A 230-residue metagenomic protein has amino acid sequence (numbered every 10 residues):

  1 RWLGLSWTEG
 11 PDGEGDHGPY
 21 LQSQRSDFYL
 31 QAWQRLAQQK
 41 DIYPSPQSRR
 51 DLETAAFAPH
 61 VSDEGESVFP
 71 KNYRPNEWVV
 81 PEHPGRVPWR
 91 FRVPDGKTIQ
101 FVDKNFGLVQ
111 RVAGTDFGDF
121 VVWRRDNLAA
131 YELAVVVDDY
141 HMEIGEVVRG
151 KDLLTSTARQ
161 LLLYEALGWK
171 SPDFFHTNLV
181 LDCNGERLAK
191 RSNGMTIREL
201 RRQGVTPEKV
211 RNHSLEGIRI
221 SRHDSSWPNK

Functional and structural regions predicted by a protein language model:
R1-E53, F174-H176, H213-E216: Conserved alpha/beta enzyme-core scaffolds, especially Rossmann-like or related mixed alpha/beta domains that build
W2-L3, T8, E82, P94-K97 (+1 more regions): Non-catalytic terminal extensions that flank enzyme cores
L21-Q22, A56-A58, S221: Short secondary-structure transition/capping segments
L21-R25, D152, R202, T206: Catalytic cores of large soluble enzymes that bind and process phosphate-bearing ligands
R25-Y29, H60, R191: Charged, often glycine-rich, active-site loop that binds/positions anionic groups
W33-P44, T98-V109, D224-K230: A short, terminal or domain-edge coil/loop segment
P44, R49-A189, T196-R201: Active-site cores that bind ATP or allylic diphosphates and position pyrophosphate for catalysis
